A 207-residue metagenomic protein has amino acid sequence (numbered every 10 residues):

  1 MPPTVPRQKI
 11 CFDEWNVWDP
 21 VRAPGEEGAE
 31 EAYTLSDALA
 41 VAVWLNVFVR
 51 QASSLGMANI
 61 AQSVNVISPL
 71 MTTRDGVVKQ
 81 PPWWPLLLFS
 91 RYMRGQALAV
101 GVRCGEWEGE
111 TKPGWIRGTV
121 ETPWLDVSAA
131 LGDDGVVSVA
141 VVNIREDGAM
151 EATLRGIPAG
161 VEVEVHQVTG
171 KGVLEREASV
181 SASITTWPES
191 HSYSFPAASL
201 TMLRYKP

Functional and structural regions predicted by a protein language model:
M1, W44-V47, W115-I116, L125-A129 (+3 more regions): Generic recognition of flexible, low-complexity loop/linker segments
R7-V127, D134: Aromatic/acidic polysaccharide-binding cleft in carbohydrate-active enzymes
E14, N59-Q62, R74, G101-V102 (+4 more regions): Active-site proximal loops enriched in glycine and acidic residues that flank catalytic Cys/His/Asp and coordinate
V100-E106, E121, D133, G148 (+1 more regions): Ser/Thr- and Asn-enriched, surface-exposed coil loops between beta-strands
V120-A159, V165, T201: Carbohydrate-binding surface patches
A152-I184: C-terminal accessory region downstream of the catalytic core in glycan-modifying enzymes
V180-P207: C-terminal beta-strand-rich structural cap/linker in extracellular carbohydrate-active enzymes
